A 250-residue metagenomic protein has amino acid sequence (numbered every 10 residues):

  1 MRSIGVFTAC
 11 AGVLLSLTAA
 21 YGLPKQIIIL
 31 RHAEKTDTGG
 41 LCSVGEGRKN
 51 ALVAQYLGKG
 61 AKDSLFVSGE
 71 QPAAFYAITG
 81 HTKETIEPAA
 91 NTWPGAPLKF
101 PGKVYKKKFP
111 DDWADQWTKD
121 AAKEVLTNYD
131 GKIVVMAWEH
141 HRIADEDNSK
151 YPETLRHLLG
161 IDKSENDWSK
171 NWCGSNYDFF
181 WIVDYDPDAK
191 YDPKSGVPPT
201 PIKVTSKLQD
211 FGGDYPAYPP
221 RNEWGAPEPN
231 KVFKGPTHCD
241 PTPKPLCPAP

Functional and structural regions predicted by a protein language model:
M1-A9: Bacterial N-terminal signal peptides that target proteins for export
S3, L17-A19, K62: Short, charged N-terminal helix-start/capping segments
G12-Q26: N-terminal signal peptide
L23-G131, R142-P250: Active-site-proximal alpha-helix that buttresses catalytic centers in soluble enzyme cores
A137-E139: Short beta-strand segments
